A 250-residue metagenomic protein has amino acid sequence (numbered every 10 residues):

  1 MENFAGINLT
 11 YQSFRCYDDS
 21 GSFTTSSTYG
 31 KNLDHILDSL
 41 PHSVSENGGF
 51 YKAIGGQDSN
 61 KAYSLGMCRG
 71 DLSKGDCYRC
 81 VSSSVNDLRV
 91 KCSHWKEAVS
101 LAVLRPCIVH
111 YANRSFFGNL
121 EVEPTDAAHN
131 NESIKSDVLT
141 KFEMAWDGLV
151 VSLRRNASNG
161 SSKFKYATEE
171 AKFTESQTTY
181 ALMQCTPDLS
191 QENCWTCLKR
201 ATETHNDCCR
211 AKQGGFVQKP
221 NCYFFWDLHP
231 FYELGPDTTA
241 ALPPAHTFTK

Functional and structural regions predicted by a protein language model:
M1-K250: Extracellular secretory-pathway ectodomains and N-terminal mature segments of eukaryotic proteins
